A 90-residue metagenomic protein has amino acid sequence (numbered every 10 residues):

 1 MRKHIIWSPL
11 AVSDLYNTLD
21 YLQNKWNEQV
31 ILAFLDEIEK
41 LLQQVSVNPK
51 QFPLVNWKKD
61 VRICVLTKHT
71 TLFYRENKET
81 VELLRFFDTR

Functional and structural regions predicted by a protein language model:
M1-A33: Arg/Lys-rich, positively charged N-terminal/basic patches that mediate binding to nucleic acids
E39, V47-T80: Basic/aromatic recognition patch in beta-strand/loop cores that engages polyanionic ligands
T89-R90: Non-DNA-binding regulatory cores of transcription-related proteins, predominantly C-terminal effector-binding
